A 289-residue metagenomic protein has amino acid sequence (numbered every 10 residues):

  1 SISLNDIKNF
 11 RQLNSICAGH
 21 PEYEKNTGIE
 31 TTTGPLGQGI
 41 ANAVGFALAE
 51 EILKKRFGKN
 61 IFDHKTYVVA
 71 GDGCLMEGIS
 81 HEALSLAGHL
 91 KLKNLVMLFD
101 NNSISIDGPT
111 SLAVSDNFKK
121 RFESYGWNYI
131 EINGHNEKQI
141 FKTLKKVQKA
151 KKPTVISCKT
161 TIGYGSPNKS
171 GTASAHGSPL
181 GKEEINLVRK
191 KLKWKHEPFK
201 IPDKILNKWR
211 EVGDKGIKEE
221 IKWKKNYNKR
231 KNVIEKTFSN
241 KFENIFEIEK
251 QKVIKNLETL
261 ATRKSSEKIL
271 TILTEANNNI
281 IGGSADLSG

Functional and structural regions predicted by a protein language model:
S1-Y67, E211-G289: Thiamine diphosphate
I16, K25-E211: Glycine-rich ThDP/TPP pyrophosphate-binding loop and its adjacent helix/strand module within ThDP-dependent enzymes
